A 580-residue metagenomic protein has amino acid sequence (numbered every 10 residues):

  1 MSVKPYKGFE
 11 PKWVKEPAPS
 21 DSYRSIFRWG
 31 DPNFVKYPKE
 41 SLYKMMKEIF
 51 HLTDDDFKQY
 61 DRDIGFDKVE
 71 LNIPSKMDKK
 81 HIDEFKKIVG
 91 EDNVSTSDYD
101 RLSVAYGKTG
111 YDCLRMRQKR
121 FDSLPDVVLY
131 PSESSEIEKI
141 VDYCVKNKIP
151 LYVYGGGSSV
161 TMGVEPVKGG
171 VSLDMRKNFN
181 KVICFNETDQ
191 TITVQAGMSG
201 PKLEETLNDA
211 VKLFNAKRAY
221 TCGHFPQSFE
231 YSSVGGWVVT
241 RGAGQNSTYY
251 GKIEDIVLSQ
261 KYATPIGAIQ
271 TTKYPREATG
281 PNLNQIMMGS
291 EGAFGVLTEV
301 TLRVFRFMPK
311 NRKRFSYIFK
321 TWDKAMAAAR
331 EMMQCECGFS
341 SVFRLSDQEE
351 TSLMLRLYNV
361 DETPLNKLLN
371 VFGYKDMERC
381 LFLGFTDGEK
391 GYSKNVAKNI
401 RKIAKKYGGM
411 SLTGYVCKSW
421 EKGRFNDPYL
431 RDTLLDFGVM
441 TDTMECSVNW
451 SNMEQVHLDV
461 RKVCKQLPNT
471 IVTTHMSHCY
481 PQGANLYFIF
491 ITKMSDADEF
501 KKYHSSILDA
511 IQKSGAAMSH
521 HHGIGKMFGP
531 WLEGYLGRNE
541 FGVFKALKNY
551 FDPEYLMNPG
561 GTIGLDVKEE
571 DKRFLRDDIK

Functional and structural regions predicted by a protein language model:
M1-S103: Non-catalytic terminal accessory/regulatory regions of metabolic enzymes
K36-L42, M46-Y60, I88-R115, M326-S506 (+2 more regions): C-terminal substrate-recognition/cap domain of FAD-linked oxidoreductases
M77-I82, T96-N178: Glycine-rich N-terminal segment of FAD-binding domains in flavoprotein oxidoreductases, spanning the beta-loop-helix
L173, K177, L258-Y262, Q285-G289 (+4 more regions): Short beta-strand elements
K181-R344, R573-K580: FAD-binding subdomain of flavoenzyme oxidoreductases
G525-K580: Activity-critical C-terminal alpha-helical subdomain
